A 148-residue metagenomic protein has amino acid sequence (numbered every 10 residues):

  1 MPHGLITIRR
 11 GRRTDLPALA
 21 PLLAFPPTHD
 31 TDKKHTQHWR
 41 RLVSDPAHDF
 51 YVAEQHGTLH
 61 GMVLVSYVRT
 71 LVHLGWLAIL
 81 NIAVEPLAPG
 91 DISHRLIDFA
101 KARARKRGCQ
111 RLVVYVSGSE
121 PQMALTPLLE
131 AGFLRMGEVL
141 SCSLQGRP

Functional and structural regions predicted by a protein language model:
I6-L19: A short beta-loop-alpha structural element at the N-terminal edge of CoA-dependent acyl/N-acetyltransferase catalytic
P21-K33: Helix-loop element at the rim of GNAT/NAT acetyltransferase active sites that forms part of the acceptor-substrate
T31-F50: Active-site rim helix/loop that mediates acceptor-substrate recognition in acyltransferases
V52, T58-Y67: Conserved beta-strand in the GNAT
I79-D91: A short, internal acetyl-CoA/4′-phosphopantetheine-binding micro-motif in the GNAT/acyltransferase core
R95-R111: Conserved acyl-CoA
V113-A124: Conserved beta-strand-loop-alpha-helix junction that forms the acyl-donor binding cleft
Y115-S117, L129, L134-R147: Conserved catalytic-core motifs of GNAT/GCN5-like acyltransferases
